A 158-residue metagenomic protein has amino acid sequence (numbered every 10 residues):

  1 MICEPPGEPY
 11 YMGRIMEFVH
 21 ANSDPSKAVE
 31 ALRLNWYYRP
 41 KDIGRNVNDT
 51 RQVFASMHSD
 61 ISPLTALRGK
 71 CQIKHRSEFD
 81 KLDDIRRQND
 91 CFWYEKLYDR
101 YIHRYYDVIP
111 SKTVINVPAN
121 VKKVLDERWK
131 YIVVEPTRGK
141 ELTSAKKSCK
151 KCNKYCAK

Functional and structural regions predicted by a protein language model:
M1-P6: N-terminal alpha-helical scaffolding segments that mark the starts of alpha-solenoid/helical-repeat architectures
G7-D24, L32-N35: Short beta-strand-centered aromatic/proline hotspots
S26-K151: Epigenetic mark-reader domains in eukaryotic nuclear proteins
N153-C156: Cys/His-coordinated zinc-binding microdomains
